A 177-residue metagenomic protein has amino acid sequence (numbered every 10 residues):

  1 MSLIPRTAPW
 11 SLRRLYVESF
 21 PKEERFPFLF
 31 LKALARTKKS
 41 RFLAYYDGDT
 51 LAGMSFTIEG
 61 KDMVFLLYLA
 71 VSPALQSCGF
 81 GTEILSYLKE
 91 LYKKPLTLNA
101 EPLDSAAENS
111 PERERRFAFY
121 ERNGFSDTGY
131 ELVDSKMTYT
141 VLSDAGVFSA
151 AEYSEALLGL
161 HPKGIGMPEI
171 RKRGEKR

Functional and structural regions predicted by a protein language model:
M1-L29, Y139-T140, F148-L157, K163 (+1 more regions): Short amphipathic alpha-helix that is part of the acyltransferase structural core
K22-L34, Y45, F80-E83, E101: Recognition helices and adjacent regulatory flanks at domain boundaries
L31-A33, S40-G53: Conserved beta-hairpin
D62-P73, N99-E101: Conserved acetyl-CoA binding element of GNAT-fold acetyltransferases
V71, S77-L91: Conserved acetyl-CoA-binding loop-helix of GNAT-fold acetyltransferases
Y92-R113: Conserved GNAT acetyl-CoA-binding A-motif
E108-S110, R115-F117, E121-Y139: Conserved catalytic-core motifs of GNAT/GCN5-like acyltransferases
